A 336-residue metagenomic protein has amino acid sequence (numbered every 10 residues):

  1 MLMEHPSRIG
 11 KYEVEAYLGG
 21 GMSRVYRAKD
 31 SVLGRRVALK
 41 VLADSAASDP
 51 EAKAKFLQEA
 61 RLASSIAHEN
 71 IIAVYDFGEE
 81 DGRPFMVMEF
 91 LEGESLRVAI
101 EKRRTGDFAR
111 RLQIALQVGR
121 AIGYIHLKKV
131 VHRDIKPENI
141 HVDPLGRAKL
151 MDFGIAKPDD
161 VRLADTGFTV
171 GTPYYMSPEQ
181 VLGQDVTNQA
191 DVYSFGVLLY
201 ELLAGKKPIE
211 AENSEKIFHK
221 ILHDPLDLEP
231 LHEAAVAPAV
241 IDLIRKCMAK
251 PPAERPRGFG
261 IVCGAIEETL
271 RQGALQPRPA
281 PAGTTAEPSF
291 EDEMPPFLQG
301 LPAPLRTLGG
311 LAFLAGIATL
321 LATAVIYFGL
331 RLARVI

Functional and structural regions predicted by a protein language model:
R24: Conserved N-lobe ATP-binding subsite of Hanks-type protein kinase domains, especially the beta3 VAIK lysine
A43-S65: AlphaC helix of the eukaryotic protein kinase fold
F77: Activation-segment/catalytic-loop signature of the eukaryotic protein kinase fold
D81-S95, A99: Conserved short submotifs of the Hanks-type protein kinase catalytic core that shape the nucleotide-binding pocket
I114-A115: Activation segment signature within eukaryotic-like protein kinase domains
R120-V130: Protein kinase catalytic-loop region centered on the HRD/HxD motif
I122, H141, T172-P277: C-terminal lobe helix-coil module of Hanks-type protein kinase domains
